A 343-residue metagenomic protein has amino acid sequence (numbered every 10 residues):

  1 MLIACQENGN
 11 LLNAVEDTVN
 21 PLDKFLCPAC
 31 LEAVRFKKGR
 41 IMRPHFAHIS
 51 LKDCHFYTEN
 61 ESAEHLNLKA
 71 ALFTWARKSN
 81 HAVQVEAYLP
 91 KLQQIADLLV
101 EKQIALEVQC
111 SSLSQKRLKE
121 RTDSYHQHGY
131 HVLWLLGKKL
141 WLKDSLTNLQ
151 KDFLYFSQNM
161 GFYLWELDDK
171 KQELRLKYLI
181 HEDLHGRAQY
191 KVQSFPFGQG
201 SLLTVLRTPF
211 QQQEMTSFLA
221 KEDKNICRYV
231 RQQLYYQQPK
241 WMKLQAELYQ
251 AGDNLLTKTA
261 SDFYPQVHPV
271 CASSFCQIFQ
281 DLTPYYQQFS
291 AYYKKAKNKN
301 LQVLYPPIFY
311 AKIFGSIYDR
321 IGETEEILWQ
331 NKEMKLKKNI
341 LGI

Functional and structural regions predicted by a protein language model:
M1-A76: N-terminal cysteine/histidine-rich coordination modules
R40, P90-K91, R117: Short secondary-structure boundary/capping elements
L72, L98-S114, Y125: Conserved catalytic cores of phosphodiester-cleaving nucleases, focusing on short active-site segments
F73-L92, L98-E101: A short acidic/basic microdomain associated with nuclease active sites
V85, A105-Q109, W134: Short catalytic-loop micro-motif centered on adjacent basic/acidic residues
K91-Q93, W141-L142: Short secondary-structure capping/turn micro-motifs that flank functional sites
C110-W165: Catalytic cores of nucleic-acid endonucleases
F156-I343: Non-catalytic C-terminal interaction segments of nucleic acid-processing enzymes
